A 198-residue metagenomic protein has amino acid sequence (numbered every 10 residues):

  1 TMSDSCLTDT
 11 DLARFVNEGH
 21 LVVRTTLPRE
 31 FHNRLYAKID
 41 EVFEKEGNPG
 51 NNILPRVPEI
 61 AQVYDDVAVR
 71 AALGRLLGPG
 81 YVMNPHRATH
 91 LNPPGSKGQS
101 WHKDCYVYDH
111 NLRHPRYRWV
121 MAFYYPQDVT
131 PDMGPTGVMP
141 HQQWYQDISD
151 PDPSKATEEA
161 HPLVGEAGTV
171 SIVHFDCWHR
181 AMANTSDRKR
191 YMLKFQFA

Functional and structural regions predicted by a protein language model:
T1-L112: Non-heme Fe(II)-dependent double-stranded beta-helix
E18, W119-M121, G168: Short, surface-exposed beta-edge/turn micro-motifs
V22-V23, A122-Y124, S171-V173: Short hydrophobic-aromatic micro-motifs
P28-E30, T89-L91, Y106, V129-P131 (+3 more regions): Short, solvent-exposed loop/turn segments at secondary-structure junctions
H86-A88, A122-Y124, L193-F197: A structural signal for short, well-ordered beta-strand segments
K97-V164: Catalytic core of non-heme Fe(II) oxygenases with the double-stranded beta-helix
P151-A198: Catalytic core of Fe(II)/2-oxoglutarate
